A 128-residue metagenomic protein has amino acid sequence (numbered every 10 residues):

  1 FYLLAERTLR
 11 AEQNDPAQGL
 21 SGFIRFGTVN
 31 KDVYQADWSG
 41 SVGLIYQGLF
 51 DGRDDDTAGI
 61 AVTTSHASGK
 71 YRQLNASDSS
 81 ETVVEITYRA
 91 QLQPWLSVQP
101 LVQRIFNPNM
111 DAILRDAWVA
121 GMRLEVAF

Functional and structural regions predicted by a protein language model:
F1-Q35: Long, repeat-rich segments with strong aromatic
L3, G22, V42-L44, I60 (+2 more regions): Membrane-embedded beta-strands of outer-membrane beta-barrel proteins, especially the hydrophobic/small aromatic
R7-L9, Y46-G48, A90, R104 (+1 more regions): Residue-level signature of outer-membrane beta-barrel architecture
R10-E12, G27-V33, S65-Y71, I105-N109: Sequence/structural signature of outer-membrane beta-barrel proteins
R10-L20, G48-T57, L92-W95: Short loop/turn motifs that connect adjacent beta-strands in outer-membrane beta-barrel proteins
L20-T28, G40-V42, A58-T64, P100-R104: Transmembrane beta-barrel strands of outer-membrane/channel proteins
D32-A36, N75-S80, A112-D116: Replace "Gram-negative outer membrane beta-barrel proteins" with "bacterial and organellar outer membrane beta-barrel
D116-F128: Outer-membrane beta-barrel "beta-signal"
